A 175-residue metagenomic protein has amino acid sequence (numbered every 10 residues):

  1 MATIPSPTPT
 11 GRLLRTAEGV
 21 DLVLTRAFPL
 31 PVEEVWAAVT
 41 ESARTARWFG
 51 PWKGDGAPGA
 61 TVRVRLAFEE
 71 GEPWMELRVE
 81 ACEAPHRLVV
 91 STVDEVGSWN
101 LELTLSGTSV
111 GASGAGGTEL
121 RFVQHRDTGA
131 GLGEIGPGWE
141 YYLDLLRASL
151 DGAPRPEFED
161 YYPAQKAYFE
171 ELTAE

Functional and structural regions predicted by a protein language model:
M1-L14, A112-E119, V123-E175: Terminal "cap-and-tail" regions of soluble proteins that handle hydrophobic small molecules
M1-W52: Hydrophobic ligand-binding cavity/cleft-lining segments
G19-V23, T61, E119: Short, solvent-exposed beta-strand edge segments and adjacent coil->beta transition regions
P31, R44, G71, G97 (+1 more regions): Short phosphate-engaging motifs
V35, V39, T45, V62-V64 (+5 more regions): Hydrophobic pocket/interface hotspot
R47-W48, A57, E157-E159: Short, hydrophobic secondary-structure boundary micro-motifs
G50, G59-A60, G138, G152: Glycine-centered flexibility sites
K53-A57, R63-T128: Hydrophobic-ligand binding "helix-grip"
